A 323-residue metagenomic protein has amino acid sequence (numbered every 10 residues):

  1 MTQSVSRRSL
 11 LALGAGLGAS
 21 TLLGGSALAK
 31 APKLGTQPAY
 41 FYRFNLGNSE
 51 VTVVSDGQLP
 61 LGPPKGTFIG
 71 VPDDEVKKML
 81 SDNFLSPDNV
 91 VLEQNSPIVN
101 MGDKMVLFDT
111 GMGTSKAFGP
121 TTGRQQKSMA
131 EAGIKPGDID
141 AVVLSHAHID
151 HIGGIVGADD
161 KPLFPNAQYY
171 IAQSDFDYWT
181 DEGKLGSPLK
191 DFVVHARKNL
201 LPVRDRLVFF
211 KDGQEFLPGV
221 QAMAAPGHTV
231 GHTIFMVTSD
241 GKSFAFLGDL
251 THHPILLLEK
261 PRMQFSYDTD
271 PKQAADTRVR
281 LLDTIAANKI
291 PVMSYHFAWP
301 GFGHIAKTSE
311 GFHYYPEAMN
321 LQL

Functional and structural regions predicted by a protein language model:
M1-T21: N-terminal secretory signal peptides and thylakoid transit peptides that target proteins across membranes
K30-P32, G123, S128-I134, D138 (+3 more regions): Metallo-beta-lactamase
P38-A132, I234-T251: Conserved beta-strand hairpin/beta-sheet module of binuclear metal-dependent hydrolase folds, prominently
D56-G57, T110-G113, A147, S174-D175 (+3 more regions): Active-site metal-binding loops of divalent metal-dependent hydrolases
I139-D150: Metallo-beta-lactamase
G153-D160: Metal-dependent catalytic neighborhoods of phosphoester/phosphodiester hydrolases
Y178, V194-P202, R206, G213-E215 (+2 more regions): Metallo-beta-lactamase
